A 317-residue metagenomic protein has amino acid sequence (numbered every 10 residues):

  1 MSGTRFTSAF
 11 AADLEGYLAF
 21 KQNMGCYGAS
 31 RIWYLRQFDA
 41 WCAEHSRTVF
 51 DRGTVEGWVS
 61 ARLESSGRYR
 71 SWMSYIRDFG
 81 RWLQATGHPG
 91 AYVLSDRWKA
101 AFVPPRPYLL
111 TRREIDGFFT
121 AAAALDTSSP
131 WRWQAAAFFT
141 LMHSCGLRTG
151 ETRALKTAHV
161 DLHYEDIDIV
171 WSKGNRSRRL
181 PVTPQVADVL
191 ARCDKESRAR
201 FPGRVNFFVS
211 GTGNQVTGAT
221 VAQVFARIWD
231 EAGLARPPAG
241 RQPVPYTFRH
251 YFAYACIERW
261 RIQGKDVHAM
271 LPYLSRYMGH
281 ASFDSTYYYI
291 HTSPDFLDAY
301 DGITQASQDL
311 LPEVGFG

Functional and structural regions predicted by a protein language model:
M1-G317: Conserved catalytic core of the tyrosine transesterase superfamily
